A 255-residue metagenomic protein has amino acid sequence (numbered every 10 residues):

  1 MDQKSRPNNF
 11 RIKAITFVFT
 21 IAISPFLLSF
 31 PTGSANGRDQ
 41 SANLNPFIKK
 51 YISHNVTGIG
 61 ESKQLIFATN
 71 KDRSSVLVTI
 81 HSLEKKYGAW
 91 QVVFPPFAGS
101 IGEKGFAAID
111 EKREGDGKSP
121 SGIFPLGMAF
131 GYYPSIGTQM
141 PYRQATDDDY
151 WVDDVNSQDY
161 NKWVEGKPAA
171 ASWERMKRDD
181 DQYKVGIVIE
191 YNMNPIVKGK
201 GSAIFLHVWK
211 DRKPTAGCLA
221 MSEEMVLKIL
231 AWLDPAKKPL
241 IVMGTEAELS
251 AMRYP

Functional and structural regions predicted by a protein language model:
M1, S29, E84: Short regulatory "switch" loops immediately downstream of catalytic or recognition motifs within protein catalytic
M1-R11: N-terminal secretory signal peptides that target proteins for export/translocation
T16-F26: Bacterial N-terminal signal peptides
S29-D39: Signal peptide processing junction and immediate N-terminal pro/mature segment of secreted/exported proteins
R38-T215, V226-P255: Cell wall/extracellular polymer interaction/catalysis modules
C218: Short cysteine clusters
S222: Conserved "landmark" site that anchors the functional core of diverse proteins
